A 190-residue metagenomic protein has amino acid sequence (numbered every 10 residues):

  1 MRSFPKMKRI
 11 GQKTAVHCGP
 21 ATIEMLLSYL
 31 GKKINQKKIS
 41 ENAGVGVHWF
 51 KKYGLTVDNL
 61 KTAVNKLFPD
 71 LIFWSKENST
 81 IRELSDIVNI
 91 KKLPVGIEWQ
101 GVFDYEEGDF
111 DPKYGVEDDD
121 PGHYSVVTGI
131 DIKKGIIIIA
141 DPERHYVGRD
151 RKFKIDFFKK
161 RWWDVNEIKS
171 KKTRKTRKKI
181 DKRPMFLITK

Functional and structural regions predicted by a protein language model:
M1, V47-H48, Y105-P121, T128-K190: Noncatalytic regulatory segments and standalone regulatory/sensor domains
M1-D58, K66, D109, D118 (+3 more regions): Active-site-adjacent structural segments surrounding the nucleophilic cysteine of cysteine proteases and isopeptidases
Q12, W74, W162-W163: Tryptophan-centered motif/residue detector
Q36, P94-G96, I136: Internal amphipathic alpha-helical segments of the cytochrome P450 catalytic fold
I39, L60, L84, F157-F158: Hydrophobic/aromatic residues in well-formed alpha-helices
V45, D70, V95, F158-K159: Acidic, low-complexity intrinsically disordered regions
K52-I130, K178-P184, T189: Predominantly the structural core of cysteine protease catalytic domains
